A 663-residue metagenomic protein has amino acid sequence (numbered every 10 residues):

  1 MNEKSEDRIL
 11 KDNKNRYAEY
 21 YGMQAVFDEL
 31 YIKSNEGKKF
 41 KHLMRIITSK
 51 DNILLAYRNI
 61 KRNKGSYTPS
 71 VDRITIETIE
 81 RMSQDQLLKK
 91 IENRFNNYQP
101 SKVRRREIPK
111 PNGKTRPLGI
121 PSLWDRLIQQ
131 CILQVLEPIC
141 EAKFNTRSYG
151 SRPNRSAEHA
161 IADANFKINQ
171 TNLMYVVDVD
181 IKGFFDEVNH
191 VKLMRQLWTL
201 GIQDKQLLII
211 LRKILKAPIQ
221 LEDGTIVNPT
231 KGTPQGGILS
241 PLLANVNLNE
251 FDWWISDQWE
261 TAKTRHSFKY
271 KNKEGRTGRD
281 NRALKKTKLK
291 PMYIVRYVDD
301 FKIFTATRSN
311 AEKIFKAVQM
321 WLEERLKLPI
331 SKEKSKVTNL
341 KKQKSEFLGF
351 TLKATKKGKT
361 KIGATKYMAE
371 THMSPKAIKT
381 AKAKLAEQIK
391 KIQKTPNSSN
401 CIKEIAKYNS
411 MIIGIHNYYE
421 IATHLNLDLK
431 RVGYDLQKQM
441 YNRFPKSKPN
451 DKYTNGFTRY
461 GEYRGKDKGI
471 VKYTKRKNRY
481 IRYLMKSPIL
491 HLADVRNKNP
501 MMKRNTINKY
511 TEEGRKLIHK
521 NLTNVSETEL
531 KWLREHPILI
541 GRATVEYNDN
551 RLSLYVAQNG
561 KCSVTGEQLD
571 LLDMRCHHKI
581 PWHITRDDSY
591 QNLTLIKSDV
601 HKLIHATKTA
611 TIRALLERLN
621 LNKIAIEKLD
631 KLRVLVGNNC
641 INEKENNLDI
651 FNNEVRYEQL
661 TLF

Functional and structural regions predicted by a protein language model:
M1-D85: Non-catalytic, polymerase-adjacent accessory regions of viral genome-replication enzymes
M1-E29, R308, R325, L348-S553 (+2 more regions): Active-site and adjacent loop segments of nucleotide-processing enzymes that use two-metal-ion phosphate chemistry
L87, F95, K102, K143-R147 (+4 more regions): Conserved polymerase palm-domain catalytic core
Q99-P111, R212-P229, E387, A406-M411 (+1 more regions): Active-site-adjacent bridging/hinge elements
T544-R575, K597-D599: Short cysteine-rich loop/turn motifs with clustered Cys
G566-S598, I604-T609: Histidine-centered nuclease catalytic patch
H583-Q591, L603-E643: Polybasic, low-complexity binding patches
